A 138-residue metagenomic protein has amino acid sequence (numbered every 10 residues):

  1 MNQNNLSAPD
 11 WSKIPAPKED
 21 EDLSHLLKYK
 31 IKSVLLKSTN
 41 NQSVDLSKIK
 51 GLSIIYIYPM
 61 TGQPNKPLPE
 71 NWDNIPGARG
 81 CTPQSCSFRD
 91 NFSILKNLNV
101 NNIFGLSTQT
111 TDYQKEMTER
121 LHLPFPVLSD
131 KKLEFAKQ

Functional and structural regions predicted by a protein language model:
M1-Q138: Chalcogenol-based redox active-site neighborhoods
